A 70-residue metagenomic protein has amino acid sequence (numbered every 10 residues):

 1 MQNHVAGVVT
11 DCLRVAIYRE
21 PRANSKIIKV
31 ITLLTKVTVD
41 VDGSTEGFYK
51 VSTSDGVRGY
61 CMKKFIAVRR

Functional and structural regions predicted by a protein language model:
M1-N3, T38-D40, S52-R70: Boundary regions of SH3-family modules and the immediately adjacent low-complexity/disordered segments in eukaryotic
A6-A16: Short, basic/aromatic beta-hairpin or loop at an interaction surface
G7, V30-L33, G59, V68: Intrinsic disorder/low-complexity segments, especially N-terminal tails and targeting/processing regions
R19-L33, V39-D42: SH3/SH3-like (including bacterial SH3b) beta-barrel domains that bind proline-rich motifs or cell-wall ligands
T45-K50: Short aromatic-glycine-enriched beta-strand elements
